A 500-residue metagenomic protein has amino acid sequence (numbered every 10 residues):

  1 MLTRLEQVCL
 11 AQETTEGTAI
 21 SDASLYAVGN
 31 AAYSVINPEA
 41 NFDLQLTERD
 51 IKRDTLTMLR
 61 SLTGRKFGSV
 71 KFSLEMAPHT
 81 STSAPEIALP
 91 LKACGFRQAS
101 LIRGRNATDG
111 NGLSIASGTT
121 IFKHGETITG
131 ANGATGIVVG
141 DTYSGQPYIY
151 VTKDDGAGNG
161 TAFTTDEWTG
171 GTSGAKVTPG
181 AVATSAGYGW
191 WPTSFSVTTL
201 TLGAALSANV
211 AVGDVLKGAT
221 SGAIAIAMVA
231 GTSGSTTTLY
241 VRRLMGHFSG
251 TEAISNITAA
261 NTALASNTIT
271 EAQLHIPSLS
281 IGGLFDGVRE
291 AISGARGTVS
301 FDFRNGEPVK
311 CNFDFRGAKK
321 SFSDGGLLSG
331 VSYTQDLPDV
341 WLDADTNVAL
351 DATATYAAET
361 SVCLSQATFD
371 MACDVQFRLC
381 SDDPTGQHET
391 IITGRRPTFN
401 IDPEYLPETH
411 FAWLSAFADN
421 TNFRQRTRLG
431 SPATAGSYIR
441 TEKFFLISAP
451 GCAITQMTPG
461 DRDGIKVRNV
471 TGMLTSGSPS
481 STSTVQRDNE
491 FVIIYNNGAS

Functional and structural regions predicted by a protein language model:
M1-G110, S117-T129, I137, D141-G174 (+3 more regions): Signature of extracytoplasmic/envelope-associated structural regions
